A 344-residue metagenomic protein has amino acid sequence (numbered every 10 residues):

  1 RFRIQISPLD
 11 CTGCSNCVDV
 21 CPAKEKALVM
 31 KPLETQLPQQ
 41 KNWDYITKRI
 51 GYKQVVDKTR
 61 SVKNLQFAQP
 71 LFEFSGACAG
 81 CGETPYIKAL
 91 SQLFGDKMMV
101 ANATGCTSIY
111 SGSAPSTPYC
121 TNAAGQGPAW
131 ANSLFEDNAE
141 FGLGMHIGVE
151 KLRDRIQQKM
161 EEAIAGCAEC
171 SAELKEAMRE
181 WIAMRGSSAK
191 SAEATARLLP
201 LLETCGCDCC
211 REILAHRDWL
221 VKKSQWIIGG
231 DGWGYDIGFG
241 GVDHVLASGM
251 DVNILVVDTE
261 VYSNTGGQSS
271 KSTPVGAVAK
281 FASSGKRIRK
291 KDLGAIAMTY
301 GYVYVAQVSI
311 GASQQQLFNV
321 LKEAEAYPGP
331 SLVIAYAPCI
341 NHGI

Functional and structural regions predicted by a protein language model:
R1, Q5-S7, T12, N16-T35 (+3 more regions): Iron-sulfur cluster-binding cysteine motifs and their immediate structural context in ferredoxin-like electron-transfer
R1, V62-E73, A192-L198, L220-K222 (+2 more regions): Gly-rich Lys/Arg/Thr-decorated short loops/hinges at beta-loop-alpha junctions or inter-strand turns that position
R1-I4, L33-L65, Q69, K97 (+1 more regions): Ferredoxin-type iron-sulfur electron-transfer modules in oxidoreductases and energy-metabolism complexes
C11, N64-F67, F72-P115: N-terminal amphipathic, basic-rich helices that act as targeting or association modules
Q40-D57, P118-A129, S269-K291: Acidic, Ser/Thr-rich peripheral helices and adjacent loops at domain boundaries
G112-E150, V256-V261, I340: Mobile "lid/hinge" segments at catalytic clefts and subdomain interfaces of large enzymes
F135-D208, E212: N-terminal leader/propeptide and maturation segments of large enzyme subunits in energy/redox metabolism and hydrolases
C207, V221-W226, D236-D251, V257-I344: Glycine-rich ThDP/TPP pyrophosphate-binding loop and its adjacent helix/strand module within ThDP-dependent enzymes
